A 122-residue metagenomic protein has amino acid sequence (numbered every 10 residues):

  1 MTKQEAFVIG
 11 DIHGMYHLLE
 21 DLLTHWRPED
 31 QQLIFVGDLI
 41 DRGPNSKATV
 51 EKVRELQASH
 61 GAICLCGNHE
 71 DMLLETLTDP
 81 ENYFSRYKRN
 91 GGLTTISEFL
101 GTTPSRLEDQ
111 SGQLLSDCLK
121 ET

Functional and structural regions predicted by a protein language model:
M1-K52, Q57, A62: N-terminal active-site segment of His-dependent metallophosphoesterases
R42-T122: Active-site neighborhood of divalent metal-dependent phosphoester bond hydrolases
